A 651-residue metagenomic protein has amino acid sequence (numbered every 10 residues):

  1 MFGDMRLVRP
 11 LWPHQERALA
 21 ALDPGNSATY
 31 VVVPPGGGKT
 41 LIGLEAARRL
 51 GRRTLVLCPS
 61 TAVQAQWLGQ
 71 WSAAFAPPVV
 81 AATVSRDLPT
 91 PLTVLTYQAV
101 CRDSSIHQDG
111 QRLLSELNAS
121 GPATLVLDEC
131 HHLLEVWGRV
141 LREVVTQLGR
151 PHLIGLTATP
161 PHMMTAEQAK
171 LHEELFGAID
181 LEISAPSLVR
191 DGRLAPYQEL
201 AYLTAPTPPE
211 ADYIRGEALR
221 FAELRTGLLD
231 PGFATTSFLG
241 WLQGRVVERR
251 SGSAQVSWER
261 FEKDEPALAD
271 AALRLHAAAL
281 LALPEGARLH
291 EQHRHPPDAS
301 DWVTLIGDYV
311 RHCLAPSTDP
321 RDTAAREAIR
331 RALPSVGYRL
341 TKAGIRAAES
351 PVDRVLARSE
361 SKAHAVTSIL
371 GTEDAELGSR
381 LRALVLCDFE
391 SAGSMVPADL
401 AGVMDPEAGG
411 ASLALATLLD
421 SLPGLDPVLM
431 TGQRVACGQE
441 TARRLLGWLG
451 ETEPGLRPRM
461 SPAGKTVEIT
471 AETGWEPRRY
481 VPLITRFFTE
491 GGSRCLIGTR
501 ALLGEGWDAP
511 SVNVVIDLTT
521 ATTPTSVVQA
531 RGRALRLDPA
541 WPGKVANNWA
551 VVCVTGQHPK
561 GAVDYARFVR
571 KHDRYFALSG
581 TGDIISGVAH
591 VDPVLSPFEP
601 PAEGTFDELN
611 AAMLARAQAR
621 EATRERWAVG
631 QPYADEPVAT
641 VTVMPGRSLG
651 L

Functional and structural regions predicted by a protein language model:
M1-V32: Conserved pre-motif I regulatory segment
P34-G37, P78-A81, S85-T93, L229-C495: Conserved C-terminal RecA-like helicase domain
P35, T40-A73, Q98-A99, W137 (+2 more regions): Conserved Walker A/P-loop ATP-binding site and its immediately adjacent core in helicase/helicase-like ATPase domains
A74-G110: Inter-Walker segment of RecA-like/P-loop motor cores
L95-V126, L134-E143, R479: Conserved RecA-like ASCE ATPase "motif II neighborhood" in helicase/translocase motors
E135-L194: Post-DEXD/H (motif II) to motif III coupling segment of the RecA-like Helicase ATP-binding lobe
A222-L273, D564-L651: Long, largely alpha-helical accessory region at the distal end of helicase-like NTP-driven motors
V403-M404, T417-G424, V428-G587: Conserved RecA-like P-loop NTPase helicase motor core
